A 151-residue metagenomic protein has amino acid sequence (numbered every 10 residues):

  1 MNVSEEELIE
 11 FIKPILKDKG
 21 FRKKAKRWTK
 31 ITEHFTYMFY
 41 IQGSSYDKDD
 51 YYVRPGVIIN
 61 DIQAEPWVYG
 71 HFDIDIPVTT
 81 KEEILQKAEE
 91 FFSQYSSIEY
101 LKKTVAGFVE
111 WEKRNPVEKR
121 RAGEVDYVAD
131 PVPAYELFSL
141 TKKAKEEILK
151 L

Functional and structural regions predicted by a protein language model:
M1-F11, K23, T29-L151: Intrinsically disordered, low-complexity regulatory regions enriched in serine/threonine/proline and acidic residues
L16: Pyridoxal 5′-phosphate
